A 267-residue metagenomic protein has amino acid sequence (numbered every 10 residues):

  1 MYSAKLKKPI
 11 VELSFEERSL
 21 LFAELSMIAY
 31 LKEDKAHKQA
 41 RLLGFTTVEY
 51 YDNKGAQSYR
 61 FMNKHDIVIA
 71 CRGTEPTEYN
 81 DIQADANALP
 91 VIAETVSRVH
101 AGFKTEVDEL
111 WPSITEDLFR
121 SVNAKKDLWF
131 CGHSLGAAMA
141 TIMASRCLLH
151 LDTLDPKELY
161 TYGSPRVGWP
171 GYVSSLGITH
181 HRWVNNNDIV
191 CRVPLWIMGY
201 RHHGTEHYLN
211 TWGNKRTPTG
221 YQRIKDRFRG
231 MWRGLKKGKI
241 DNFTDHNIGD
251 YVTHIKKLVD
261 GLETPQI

Functional and structural regions predicted by a protein language model:
M1-C131, L135-I267: Non-catalytic, mobile gating and regulatory segments of ester bond hydrolases
